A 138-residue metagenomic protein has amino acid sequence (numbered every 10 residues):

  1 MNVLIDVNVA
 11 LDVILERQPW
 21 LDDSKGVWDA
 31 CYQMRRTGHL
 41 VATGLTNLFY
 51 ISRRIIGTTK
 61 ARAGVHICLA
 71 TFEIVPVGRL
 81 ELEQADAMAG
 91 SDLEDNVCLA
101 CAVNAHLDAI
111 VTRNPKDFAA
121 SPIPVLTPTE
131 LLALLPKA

Functional and structural regions predicted by a protein language model:
M1-L40, R53-K60, A120, T129-A138: Short, well-structured N-terminal submotif of metal-dependent ribonuclease cores
N2, T71, V103-A138: Acidic, PIN/NYN-like endoribonuclease modules and their adjacent C-terminal/linker elements
V9, G44, E81, C98 (+2 more regions): Alpha-helix capping/helix-boundary segments
I14, S52, A89, N114 (+1 more regions): Short, flexible helix/strand-to-coil boundary loops that buttress conserved ligand/catalytic motifs in alpha/beta
Q18, K25, Y32-R35, T43-E81 (+1 more regions): Active-site-proximal, substrate-binding regions of enzyme catalytic domains and RNA-binding/basic surfaces
H39, V75, L126: General small-molecule cofactor/ligand-binding pocket signal
L40-A42, T112: Short beta-strand segments at enzyme active-site cores
E73-P115: Active-site neighborhoods of divalent-metal-dependent phosphate/nucleic-acid chemistry enzymes
